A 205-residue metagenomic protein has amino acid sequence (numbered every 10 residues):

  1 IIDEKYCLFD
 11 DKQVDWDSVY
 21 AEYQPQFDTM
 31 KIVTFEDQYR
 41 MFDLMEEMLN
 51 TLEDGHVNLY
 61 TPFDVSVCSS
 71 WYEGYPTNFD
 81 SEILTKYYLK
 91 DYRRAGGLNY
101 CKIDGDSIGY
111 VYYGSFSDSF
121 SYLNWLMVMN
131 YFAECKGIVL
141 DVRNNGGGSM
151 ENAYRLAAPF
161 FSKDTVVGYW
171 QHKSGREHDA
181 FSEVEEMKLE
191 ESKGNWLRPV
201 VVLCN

Functional and structural regions predicted by a protein language model:
I1-L189, P199-V201: Flexible, low-complexity junctional segments that flank or bridge functional domains
G194, R198: A conserved mid-domain beta-alpha-beta active-site/ligand-binding segment of alpha/beta enzyme cores
N205: Cofactor-binding loop segments of dinucleotide-utilizing enzymes, especially the Rossmann-like FAD- and NAD(P)+-binding
